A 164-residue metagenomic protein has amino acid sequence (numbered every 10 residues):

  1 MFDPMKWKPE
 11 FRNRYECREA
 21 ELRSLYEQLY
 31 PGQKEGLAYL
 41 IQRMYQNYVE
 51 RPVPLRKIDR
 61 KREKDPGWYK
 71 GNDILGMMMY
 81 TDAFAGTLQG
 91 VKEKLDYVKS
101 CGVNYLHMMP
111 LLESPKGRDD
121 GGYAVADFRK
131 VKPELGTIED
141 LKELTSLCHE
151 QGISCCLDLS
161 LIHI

Functional and structural regions predicted by a protein language model:
M1-I162: Acidic/aromatic-lined carbohydrate-recognition and catalytic surfaces of CAZymes acting on diverse glycans
